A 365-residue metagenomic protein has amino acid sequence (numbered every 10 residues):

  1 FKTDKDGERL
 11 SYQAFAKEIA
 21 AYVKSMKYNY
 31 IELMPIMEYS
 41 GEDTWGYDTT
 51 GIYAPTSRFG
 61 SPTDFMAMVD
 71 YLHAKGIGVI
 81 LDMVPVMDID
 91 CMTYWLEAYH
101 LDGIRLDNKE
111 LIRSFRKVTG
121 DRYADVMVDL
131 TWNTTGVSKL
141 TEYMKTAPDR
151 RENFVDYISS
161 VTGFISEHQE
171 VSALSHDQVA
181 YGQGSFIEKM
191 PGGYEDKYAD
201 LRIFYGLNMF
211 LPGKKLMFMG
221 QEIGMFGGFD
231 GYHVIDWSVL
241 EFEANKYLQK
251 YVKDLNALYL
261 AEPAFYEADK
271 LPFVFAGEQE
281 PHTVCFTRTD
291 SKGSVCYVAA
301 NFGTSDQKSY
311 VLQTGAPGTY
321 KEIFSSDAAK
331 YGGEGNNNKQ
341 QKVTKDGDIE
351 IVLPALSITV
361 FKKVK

Functional and structural regions predicted by a protein language model:
F1-A14, D48-P62, V86-M87, H100-K109 (+3 more regions): The substrate-binding groove and active-site-proximal loops of carbohydrate-active enzymes, especially glycoside
F1-P55, L312-A316, E322-K365: N-terminal structural segment of carbohydrate-active enzymes
T3, S40-W45, A180-Q183, F226-D230: Short acidic/His/Gly/Ser-rich catalytic and metal-binding motifs that mark active-site loops of diverse hydrolases
I19-E38, E42-L106: Substrate-binding cleft of carbohydrate-active enzyme catalytic domains
A20, V69, M92-L96, R116 (+2 more regions): Non-transmembrane alpha-helical segments in soluble domains of secreted/periplasmic/extracellular proteins
L33, I52, L72, W95 (+6 more regions): Conserved, mostly hydrophobic/aromatic
H100, E110-G228, L260, K270 (+3 more regions): Conserved alpha/beta catalytic core and glycan-binding cleft of carbohydrate-active enzymes
V239-V274, V360: Aromatic- and carboxylate-lined catalytic core of secreted/periplasmic carbohydrate-active enzymes
